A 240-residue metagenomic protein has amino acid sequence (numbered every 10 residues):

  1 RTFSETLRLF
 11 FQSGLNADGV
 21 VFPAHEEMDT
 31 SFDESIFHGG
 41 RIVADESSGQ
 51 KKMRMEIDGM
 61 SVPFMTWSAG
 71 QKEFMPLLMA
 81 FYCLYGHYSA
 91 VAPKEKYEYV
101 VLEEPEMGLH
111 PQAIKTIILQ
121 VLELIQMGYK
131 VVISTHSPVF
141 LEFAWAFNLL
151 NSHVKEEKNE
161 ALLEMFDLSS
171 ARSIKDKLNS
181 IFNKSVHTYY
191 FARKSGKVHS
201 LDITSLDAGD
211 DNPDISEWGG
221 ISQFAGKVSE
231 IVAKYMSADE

Functional and structural regions predicted by a protein language model:
R1-Y99, Q120, M127, L162-S169 (+1 more regions): Phosphate-coordinating catalytic segments in nucleotide- and nucleic-acid-processing enzymes
E103-P105: Walker B catalytic acidic pair
T116, Q120-M127, F140-F143: Conserved helical "switch/dimer-interface" subregion of ABC/ABC-like ATPase nucleotide-binding domains
S134-H136: H-loop/switch region of ABC-family ATPase nucleotide-binding domains
P138, A144-E164: Acidic, glycine-rich loop-and-strand cores that form catalytic or ligand-binding grooves in diverse globular domains
